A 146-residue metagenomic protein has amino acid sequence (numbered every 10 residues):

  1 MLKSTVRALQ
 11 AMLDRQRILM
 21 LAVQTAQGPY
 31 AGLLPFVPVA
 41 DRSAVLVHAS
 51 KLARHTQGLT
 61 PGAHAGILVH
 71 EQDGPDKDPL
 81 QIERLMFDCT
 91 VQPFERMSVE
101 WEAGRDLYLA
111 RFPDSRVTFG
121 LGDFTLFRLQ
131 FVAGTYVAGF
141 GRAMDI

Functional and structural regions predicted by a protein language model:
M1-T60, K77: An N-terminal domain-cap segment
D14, P29, T60, D78-R84 (+2 more regions): A generic structural signal for short, non-catalytic loop/turn and secondary-structure boundary residues
Q16-I18, S43-A44, G62-A65, D114 (+2 more regions): Short, surface-exposed beta-edge/turn micro-motifs
M20, A31-P35, R84-D88, L126-R128 (+1 more regions): Conserved hydrophobic/aromatic beta-strand scaffold that supports enzyme active sites
G28, D41-S43, R54, G74 (+4 more regions): Generic "edge-of-domain/loop-turn" microfeature
L52-R111, F124, F131: Short, structured beta-strand-loop surface elements
D106-L107, R111-I146: C-terminal edge-of-domain segments
